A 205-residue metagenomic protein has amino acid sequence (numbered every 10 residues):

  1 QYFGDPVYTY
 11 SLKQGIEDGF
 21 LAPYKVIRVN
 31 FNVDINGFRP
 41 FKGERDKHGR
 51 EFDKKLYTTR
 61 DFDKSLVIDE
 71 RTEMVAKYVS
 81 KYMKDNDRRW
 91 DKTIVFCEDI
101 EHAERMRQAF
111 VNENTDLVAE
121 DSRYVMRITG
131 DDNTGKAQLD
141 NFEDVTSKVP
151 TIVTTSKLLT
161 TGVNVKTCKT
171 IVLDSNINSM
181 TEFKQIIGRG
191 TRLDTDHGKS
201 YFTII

Functional and structural regions predicted by a protein language model:
Q1, M106-Q108, F183-Q185: Short, solvent-exposed loop/turn and secondary-structure capping segments
Y2-D91: Interdomain helical connector at the RecA1-RecA2 junction of SF1/SF2 helicase-like NTPases
Y2-Y10, L117-R123, S179: Flexible phosphate/Mg2+-sensing switch loops adjacent to catalytic phosphate-binding sites
V7, S11, L21, V67-E70 (+7 more regions): Charged, alpha-helix-enriched surfaces in structured cytosolic catalytic cores of large nucleotide-utilizing machines
L12-K13, K81, E113-T115, L158-T160 (+1 more regions): Short beta-turn/strand-loop junction motif enriched in small, turn-promoting residues
T58-T155: Conserved C-terminal RecA-like helicase domain
V125-I205: Conserved RecA-like P-loop NTPase helicase motor core
